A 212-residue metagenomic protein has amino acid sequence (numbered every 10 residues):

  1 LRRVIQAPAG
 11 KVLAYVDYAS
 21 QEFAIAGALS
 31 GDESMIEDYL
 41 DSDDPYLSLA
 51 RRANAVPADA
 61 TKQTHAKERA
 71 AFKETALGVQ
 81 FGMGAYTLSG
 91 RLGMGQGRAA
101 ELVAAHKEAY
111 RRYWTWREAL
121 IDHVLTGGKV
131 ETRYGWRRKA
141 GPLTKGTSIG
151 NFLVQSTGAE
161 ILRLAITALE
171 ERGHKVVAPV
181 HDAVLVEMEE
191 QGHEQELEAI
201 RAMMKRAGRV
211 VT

Functional and structural regions predicted by a protein language model:
L1-T212: Conserved catalytic core of nucleotide polymerization and phosphodiester-bond processing enzymes
